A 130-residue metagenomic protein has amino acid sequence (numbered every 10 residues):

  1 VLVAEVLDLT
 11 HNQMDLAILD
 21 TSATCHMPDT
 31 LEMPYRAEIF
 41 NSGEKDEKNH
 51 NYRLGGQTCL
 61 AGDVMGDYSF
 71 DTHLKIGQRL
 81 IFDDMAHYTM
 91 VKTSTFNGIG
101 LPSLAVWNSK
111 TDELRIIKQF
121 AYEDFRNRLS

Functional and structural regions predicted by a protein language model:
V1-S130: Charged (often Lys/Glu-rich) extended helix/loop segments that serve as interaction or gating elements
